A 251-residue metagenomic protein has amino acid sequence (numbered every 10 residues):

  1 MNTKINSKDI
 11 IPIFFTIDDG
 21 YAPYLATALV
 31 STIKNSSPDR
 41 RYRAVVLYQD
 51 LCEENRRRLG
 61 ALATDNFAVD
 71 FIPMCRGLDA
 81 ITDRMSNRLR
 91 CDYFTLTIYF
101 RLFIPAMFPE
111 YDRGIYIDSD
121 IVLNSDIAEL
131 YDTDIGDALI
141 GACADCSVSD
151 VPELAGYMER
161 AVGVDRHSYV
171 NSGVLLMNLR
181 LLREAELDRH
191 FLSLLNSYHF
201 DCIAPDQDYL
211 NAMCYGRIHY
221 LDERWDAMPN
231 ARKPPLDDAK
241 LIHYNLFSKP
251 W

Functional and structural regions predicted by a protein language model:
M1-W251: Glycosyltransferase catalytic domains, chiefly GT-A lineage
